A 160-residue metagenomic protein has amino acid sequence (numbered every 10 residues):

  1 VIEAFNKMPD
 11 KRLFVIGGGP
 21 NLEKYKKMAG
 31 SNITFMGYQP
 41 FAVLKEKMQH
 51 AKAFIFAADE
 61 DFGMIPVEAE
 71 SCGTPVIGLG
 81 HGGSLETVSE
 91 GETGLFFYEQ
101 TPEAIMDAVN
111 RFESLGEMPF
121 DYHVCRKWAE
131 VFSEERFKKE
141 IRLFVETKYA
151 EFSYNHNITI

Functional and structural regions predicted by a protein language model:
V1-R12, G18-K24: Short hydrophobic signal-anchor/transmembrane segments that target glycosyltransferases and glycosylation machinery
L22-V43: Nucleotide-activated donor-binding/catalytic signature segment of Leloir-type glycosyltransferases, i.e., the conserved
G37, E90-G91, L95-E103, N110-E117: Conserved acidic donor-binding segment of nucleotide-sugar-dependent glycosyltransferases
K45, V67-S71, L85-E86, E92: Short alpha-helical segment that forms part of, or immediately flanks, the ligand-binding pocket in carbohydrate-active
E46-A51, A69, I141: Short alpha-helical donor nucleotide-sugar binding micro-motif in glycosyltransferases
Q49-D61, T74: Acidic donor-binding loop of glycosyltransferase active sites
P75-G80, V88: Short hydrophobic beta-strand element within catalytic cores of glycosyltransferases and related nucleotide-activated
Q100-E103, E117-I160: A charged, aromatic-enriched C-terminal amphipathic alpha-helix characteristic of glycosyltransferases across folds
